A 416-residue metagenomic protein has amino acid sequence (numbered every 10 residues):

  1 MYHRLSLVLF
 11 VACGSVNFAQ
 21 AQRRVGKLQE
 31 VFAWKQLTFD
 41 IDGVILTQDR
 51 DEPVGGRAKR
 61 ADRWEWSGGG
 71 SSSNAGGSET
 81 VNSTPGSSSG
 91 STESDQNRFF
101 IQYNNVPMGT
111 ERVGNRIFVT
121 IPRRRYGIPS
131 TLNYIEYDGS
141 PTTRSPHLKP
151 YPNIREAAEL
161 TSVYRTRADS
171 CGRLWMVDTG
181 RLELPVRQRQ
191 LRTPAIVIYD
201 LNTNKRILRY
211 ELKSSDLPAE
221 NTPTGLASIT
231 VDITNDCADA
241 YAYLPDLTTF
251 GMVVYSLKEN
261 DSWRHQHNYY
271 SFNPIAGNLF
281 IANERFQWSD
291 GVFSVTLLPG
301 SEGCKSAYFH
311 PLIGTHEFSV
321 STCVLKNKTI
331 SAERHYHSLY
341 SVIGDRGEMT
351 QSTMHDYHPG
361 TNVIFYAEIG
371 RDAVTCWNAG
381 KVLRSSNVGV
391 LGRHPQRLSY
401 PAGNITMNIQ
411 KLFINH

Functional and structural regions predicted by a protein language model:
Y2, F10-E30: N-terminal signal peptide
K35-G70, P85-G86, G90-F99, T143-A158 (+4 more regions): Surface-exposed loop and turn segments in beta-propeller and other repeat-based domains that flank or scaffold
F100-V113, E156-L174, D216-A242, F272-A307 (+3 more regions): Beta-rich, blade/repeat-based domains predominating in secreted/periplasmic proteins but also intracellular
V119-T120, M176-V177, L244, F309 (+2 more regions): Residue position within the beta-strands of beta-propeller blades
V119-Y126, S130, T179-L191, C304-S306 (+1 more regions): Short, conserved, GDST-rich strand-edge loop motifs in beta-rich repeat architectures
P122-R124, T179, P245-T249, L257 (+5 more regions): Short loop/turn segments immediately following the C-termini of beta-strands
T131-G139, L191-N204, Y255: Beta-propeller blade signature
E136-P141, L257-W263, V320-A332, N378-R384: Short loop/turn segments immediately following beta-strands, especially the blade-tip and inter-blade linker loops
